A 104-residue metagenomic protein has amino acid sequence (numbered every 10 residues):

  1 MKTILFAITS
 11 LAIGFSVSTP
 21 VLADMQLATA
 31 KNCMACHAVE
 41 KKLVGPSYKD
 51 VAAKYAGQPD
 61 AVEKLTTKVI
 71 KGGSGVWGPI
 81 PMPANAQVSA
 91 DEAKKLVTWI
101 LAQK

Functional and structural regions predicted by a protein language model:
M1-I4: Positively charged n-region of N-terminal signal peptides that target proteins for export
S10-L11, V21: Cleavable N-terminal signal peptides
L22-V39: Sequence/structural segment immediately N-terminal to covalent heme-attachment motifs in c-type and related
A35, V44-Y55, K68-V97: Axial heme c-ligation environment in periplasmic c-type cytochrome domains
